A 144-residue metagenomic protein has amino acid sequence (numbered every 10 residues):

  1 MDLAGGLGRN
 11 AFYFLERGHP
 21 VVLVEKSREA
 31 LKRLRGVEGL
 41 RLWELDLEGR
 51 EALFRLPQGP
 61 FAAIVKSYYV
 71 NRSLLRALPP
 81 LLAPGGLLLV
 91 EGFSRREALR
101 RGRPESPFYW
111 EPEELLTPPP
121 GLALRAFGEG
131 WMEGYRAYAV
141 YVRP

Functional and structural regions predicted by a protein language model:
A4-G8: Class I SAM-dependent methyltransferase "Motif I" SAM/SAH-binding loop
S27: Conserved SAM/SAH-binding beta-strand->alpha-helix loop
L34-R35: Conserved SAM-binding loop
E38-R50: Conserved SAM-binding strand-loop segment of SAM-dependent methyltransferases
L53-A63: A short acidic, Gly/Pro-enriched loop at the edge of an enzyme's catalytic core that lines a small-molecule cofactor
L75-P84: A short glycine-rich, Lys/Arg-flanked "PGG" loop and its adjoining helix->strand segment in the class I
G86-R96: Conserved beta-strand signature within the Rossmann-like core of class I S-adenosyl-L-methionine
G130-P144: Core SAM-dependent methyltransferase catalytic element
